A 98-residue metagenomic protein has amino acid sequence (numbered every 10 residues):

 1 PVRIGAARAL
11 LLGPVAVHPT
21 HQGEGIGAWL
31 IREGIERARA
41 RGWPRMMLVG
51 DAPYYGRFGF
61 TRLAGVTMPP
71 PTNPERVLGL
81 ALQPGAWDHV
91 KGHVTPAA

Functional and structural regions predicted by a protein language model:
P1, P19, G50: Residues that line or immediately flank small-molecule/substrate-binding pockets and catalytic motifs
P1-A9, G13-V15: A conserved beta-strand-loop-helix scaffold within acyl/acetyltransferase catalytic domains
L11, A16, M47-V49, V77: Conserved beta-strand segments that form the floor/walls of ligand-binding pockets within enzyme and binding domains
V17, G23-E36, L48: Conserved acetyl-CoA-binding loop-helix of GNAT-fold acetyltransferases
P19, A64, L82-P84: Non-catalytic surface loops within mature trypsin-like serine protease
A40-P44, G50-P74: Conserved active-site alpha-helix within GNAT-family acetyltransferase domains
M68-A98: C-terminal "cap" of GNAT-fold acetyltransferases
